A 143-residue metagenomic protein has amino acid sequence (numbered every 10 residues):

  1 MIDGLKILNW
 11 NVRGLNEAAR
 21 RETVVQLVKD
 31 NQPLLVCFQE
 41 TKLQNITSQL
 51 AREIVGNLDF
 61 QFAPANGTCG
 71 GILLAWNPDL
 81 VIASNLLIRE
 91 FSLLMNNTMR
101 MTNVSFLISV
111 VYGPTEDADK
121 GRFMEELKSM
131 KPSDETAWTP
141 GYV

Functional and structural regions predicted by a protein language model:
M1-V143: A shared catalytic/ligand-binding motif for oxyanion handling
